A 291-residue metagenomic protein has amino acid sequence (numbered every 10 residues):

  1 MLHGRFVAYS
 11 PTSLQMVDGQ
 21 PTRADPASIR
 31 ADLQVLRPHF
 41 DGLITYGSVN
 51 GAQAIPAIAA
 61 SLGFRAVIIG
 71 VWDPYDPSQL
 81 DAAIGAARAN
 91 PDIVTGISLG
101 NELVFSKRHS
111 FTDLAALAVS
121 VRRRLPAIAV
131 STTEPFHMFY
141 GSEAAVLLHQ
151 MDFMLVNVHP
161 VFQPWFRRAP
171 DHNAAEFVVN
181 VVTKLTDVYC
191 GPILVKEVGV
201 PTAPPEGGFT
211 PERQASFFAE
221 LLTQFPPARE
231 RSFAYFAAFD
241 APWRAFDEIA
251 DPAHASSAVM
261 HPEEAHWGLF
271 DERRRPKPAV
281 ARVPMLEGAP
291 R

Functional and structural regions predicted by a protein language model:
M1, R5-A8, T12-P21, E206-E212 (+1 more regions): Aromatic-rich peripheral "rim/lid" segments of glycoside hydrolase catalytic domains that contact and position glycan
L2-A82, A86: N-terminal carbohydrate-binding/catalytic regions of secreted carbohydrate-active enzymes
R5-Y9, D41-T45, A66-G70, T95-L99 (+4 more regions): Hydrophobic faces of well-ordered beta-strands that scaffold small-molecule active sites in alpha/beta enzyme cores
G42-A54, W72-L80, F105-S106, H137-G141 (+3 more regions): Acidic-and-aromatic substrate-binding clefts and catalytic sites of carbohydrate-active enzymes
A54-H137: Substrate-binding cleft of extracellular glycoside hydrolase catalytic domains
V71, R122-G141, C190-G199, A203 (+1 more regions): Aromatic-lined carbohydrate-recognition surfaces of secreted/lumenal glycan-active proteins
V94-T95, N101, E134-E176, P192-P201: Aromatic- and acid-rich polysaccharide-binding/catalytic face of secreted or lumenal carbohydrate-active enzymes
V158-F166, D187-F218, A237-A250: Active-site clefts of carbohydrate-active enzymes
